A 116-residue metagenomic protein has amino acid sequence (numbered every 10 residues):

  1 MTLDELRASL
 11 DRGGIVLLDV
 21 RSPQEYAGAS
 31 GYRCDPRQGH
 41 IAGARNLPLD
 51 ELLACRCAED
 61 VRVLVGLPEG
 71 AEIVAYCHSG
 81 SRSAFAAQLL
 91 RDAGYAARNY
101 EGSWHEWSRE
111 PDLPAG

Functional and structural regions predicted by a protein language model:
M1-V16, V20-V74, H78-G116: Rhodanese-like catalytic fold shared by cysteine-dependent sulfurtransferases and DSP/PTP-type phosphatases
